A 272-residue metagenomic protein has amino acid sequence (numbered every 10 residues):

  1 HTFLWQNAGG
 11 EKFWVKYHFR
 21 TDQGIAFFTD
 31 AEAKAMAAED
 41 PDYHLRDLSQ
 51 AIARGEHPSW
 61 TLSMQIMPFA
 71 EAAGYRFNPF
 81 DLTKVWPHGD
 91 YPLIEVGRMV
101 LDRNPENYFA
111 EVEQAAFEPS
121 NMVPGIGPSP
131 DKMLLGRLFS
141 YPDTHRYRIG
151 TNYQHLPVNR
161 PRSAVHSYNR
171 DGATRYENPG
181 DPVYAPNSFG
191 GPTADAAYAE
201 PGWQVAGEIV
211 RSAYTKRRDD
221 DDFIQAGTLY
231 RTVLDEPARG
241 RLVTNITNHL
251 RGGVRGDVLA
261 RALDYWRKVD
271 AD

Functional and structural regions predicted by a protein language model:
H1-D272: Active-site-adjacent core segments of small-molecule enzymes
